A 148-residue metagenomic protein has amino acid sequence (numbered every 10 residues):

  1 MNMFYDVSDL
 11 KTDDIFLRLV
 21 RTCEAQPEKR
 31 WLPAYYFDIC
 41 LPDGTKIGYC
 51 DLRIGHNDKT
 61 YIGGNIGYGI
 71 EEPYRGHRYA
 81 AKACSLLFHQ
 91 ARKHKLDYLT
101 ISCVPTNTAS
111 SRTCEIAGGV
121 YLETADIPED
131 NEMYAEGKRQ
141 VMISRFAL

Functional and structural regions predicted by a protein language model:
F4-Y61: Acetyl-CoA-dependent GNAT
A34-Y36, K138-I143: Short hydrophobic/aromatic beta-strand or adjacent loop that forms the aromatic wall/cage of a ligand/substrate-binding
D38, D51, N65, G69 (+1 more regions): Conserved beta-strand segments that form the floor/walls of ligand-binding pockets within enzyme and binding domains
G44, R78, N107: Conserved G/P- and acidic residue-centered "switch" motifs that form tight phosphate/ATP-binding loops in soluble
Y68-I70, G76-Q90, R112-I116: Conserved acetyl-CoA-binding loop-helix of GNAT-fold acetyltransferases
A91-S102: Conserved GNAT acetyl-CoA-binding A-motif
S102, V120-E136: Conserved catalytic-core motifs of GNAT/GCN5-like acyltransferases
T106-E123: Conserved active-site alpha-helix within GNAT-family acetyltransferase domains
